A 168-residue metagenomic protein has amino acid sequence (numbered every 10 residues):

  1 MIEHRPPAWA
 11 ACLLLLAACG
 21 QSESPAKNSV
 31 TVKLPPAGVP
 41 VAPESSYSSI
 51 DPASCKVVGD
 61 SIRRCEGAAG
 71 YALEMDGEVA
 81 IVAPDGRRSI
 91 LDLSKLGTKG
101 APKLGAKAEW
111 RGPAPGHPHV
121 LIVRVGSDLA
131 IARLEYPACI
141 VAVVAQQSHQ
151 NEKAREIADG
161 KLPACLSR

Functional and structural regions predicted by a protein language model:
M1-A17: Sec-dependent bacterial lipoprotein signal peptides
E3, C19-L93: Charge-rich, low-complexity N-terminal segments
C12-L15, K33, K103: Acidic/proline-rich low-complexity IDRs
Y47, C55, L73, A108-W110 (+2 more regions): Generic structural hydrophobic/aromatic packing signal, biased to beta-strands
A80-V125: Mature extracytoplasmic domains of secretory-pathway proteins
G112-R168: A short, solvent-exposed beta-edge/loop patch
